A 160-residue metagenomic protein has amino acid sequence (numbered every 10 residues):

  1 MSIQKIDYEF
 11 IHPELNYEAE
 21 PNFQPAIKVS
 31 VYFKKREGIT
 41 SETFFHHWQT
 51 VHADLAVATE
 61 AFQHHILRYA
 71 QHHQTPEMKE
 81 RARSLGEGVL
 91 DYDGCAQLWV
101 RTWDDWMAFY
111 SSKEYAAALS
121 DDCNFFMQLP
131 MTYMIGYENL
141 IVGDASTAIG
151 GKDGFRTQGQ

Functional and structural regions predicted by a protein language model:
M1-Q160: Macromolecular interaction modules
